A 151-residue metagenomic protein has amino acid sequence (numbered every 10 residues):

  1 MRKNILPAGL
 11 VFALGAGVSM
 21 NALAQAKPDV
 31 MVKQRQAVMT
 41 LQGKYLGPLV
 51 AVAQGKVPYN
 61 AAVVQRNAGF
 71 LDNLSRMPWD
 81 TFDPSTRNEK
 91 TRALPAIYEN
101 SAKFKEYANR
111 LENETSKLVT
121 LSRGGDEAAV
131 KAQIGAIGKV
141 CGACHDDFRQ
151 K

Functional and structural regions predicted by a protein language model:
M1-G9: Bacterial N-terminal signal peptides that target proteins for export
V11-F12, A22: Cleavable N-terminal signal peptides
G17-N21: N-terminal signal peptide c-region/cleavage motif recognized by signal peptidases
D29-A61, N67-K151: Sequence context surrounding c-type heme c attachment/ligation sites in exported
